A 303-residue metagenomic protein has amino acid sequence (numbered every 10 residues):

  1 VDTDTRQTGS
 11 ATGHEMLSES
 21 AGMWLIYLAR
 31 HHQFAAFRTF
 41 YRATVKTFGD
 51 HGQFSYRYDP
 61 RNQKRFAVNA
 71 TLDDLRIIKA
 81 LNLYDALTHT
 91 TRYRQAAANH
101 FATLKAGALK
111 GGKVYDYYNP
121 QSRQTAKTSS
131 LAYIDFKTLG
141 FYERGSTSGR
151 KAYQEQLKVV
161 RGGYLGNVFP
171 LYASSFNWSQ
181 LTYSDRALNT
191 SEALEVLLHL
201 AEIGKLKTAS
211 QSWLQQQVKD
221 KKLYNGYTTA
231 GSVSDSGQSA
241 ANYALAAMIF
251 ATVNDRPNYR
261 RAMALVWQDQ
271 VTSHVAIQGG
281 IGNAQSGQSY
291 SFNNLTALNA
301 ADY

Functional and structural regions predicted by a protein language model:
V1-D74, G204, W213-V218, N242-Y243 (+2 more regions): N-terminal carbohydrate-binding/catalytic regions of secreted carbohydrate-active enzymes
A11-S18, A67, T71-L72, R92-Y243 (+5 more regions): Extended ligand-binding clefts on enzyme/binding-domain cores
A21-L25, Y41, I78-L81, F101 (+3 more regions): Extracytoplasmic/secreted envelope proteins and their assembly/folding machinery, especially bacterial periplasmic
L28, L81, T88, L139 (+4 more regions): Residue at a conserved register position within TPR or TPR-like alpha-solenoid repeats
R30, A36-T39, A43-T47, L83 (+4 more regions): Alpha-helical scaffold segments in carbohydrate-active enzymes
A241-Y303: C-terminal functional modules
